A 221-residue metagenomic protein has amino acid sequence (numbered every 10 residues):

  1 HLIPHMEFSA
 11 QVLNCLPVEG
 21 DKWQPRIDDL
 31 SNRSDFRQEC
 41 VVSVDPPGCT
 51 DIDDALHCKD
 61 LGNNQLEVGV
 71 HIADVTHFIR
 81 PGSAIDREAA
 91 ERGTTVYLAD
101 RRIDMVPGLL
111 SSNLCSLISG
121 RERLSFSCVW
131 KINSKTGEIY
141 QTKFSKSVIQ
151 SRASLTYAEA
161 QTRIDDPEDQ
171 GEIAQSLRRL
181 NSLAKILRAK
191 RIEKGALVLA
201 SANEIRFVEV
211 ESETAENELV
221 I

Functional and structural regions predicted by a protein language model:
H1-Q11: Structured, non-catalytic alpha/beta "coupling" segments that mediate domain-domain communication and provide generic
A10-I221: Electropositive polyanion-binding surfaces
